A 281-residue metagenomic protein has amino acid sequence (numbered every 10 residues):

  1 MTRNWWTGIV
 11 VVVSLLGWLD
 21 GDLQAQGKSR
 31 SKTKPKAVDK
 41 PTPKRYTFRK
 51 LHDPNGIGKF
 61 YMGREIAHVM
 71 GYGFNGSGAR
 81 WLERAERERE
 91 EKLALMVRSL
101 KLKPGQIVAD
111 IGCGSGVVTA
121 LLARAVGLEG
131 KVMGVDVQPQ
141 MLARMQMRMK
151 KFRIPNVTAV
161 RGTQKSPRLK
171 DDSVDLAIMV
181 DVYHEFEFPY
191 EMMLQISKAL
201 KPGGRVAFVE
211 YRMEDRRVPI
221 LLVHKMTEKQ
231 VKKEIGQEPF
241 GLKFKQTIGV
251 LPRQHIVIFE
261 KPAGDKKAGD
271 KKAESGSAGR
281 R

Functional and structural regions predicted by a protein language model:
G8-G17: Bacterial N-terminal signal peptides
P35-A109: Class I SAM-dependent transferase core
A109-S166: Class I SAM-dependent methyltransferase SAM/SAH-binding core
A123, Y190-R205: A short glycine-rich, Lys/Arg-flanked "PGG" loop and its adjoining helix->strand segment in the class I
P167-L176: A short acidic, Gly/Pro-enriched loop at the edge of an enzyme's catalytic core that lines a small-molecule cofactor
D175-P189: A short SAM/SAH-binding and catalytic strip from SAM-dependent methyltransferases
R205-K232: Conserved class I S-adenosyl-L-methionine
E238, K245-R281: Core SAM-dependent methyltransferase catalytic element
